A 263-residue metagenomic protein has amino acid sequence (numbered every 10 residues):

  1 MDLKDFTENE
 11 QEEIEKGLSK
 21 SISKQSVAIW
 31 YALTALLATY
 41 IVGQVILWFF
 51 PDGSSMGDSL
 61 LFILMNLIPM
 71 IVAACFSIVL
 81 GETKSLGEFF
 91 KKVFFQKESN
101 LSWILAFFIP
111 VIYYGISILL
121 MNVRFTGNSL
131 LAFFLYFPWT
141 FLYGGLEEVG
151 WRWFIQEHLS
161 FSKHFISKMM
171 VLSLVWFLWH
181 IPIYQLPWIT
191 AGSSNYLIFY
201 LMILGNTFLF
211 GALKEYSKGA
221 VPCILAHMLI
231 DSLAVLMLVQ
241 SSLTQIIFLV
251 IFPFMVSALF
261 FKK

Functional and structural regions predicted by a protein language model:
M1-E88, G115, F208, A212-K214 (+1 more regions): N-terminal, membrane-interfacial amphipathic/helix-forming hydrophobic leader that caps and precedes the first
S26-A35, G57, L61-I68, L101-L105 (+8 more regions): Alpha-helical transmembrane segments of integral membrane proteins
A35-L36, L119-R124, L135, S173-L178: Short acidic/polar alpha-helix capping motifs at helix-coil junctions
V42-G43, S117, W179, I183: C-terminal TM-helix exit segments that contain a strictly Trp-centered aromatic cap at the helix terminus
G53-L60, T83-R152, Q156-S162, W188-N195 (+1 more regions): Juxtamembrane helix-loop-helix connectors linking adjacent transmembrane helices in multi-pass membrane enzymes
F134-K263: Transmembrane helix-loop-helix hairpins at the membrane interface of multi-pass integral membrane proteins
